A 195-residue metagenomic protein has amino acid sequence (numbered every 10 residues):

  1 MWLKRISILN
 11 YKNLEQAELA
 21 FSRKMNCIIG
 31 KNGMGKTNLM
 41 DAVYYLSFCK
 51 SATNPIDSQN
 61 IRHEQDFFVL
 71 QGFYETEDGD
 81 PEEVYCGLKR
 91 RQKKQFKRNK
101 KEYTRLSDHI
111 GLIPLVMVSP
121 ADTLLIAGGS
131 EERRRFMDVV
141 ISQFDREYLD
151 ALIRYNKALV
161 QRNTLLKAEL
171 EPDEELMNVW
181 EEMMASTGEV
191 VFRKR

Functional and structural regions predicted by a protein language model:
M1-Y45: Pre-Walker A-like glycine/lysine-rich segment at the N-terminus of P-loop NTPase domains
N10-Y11, K31-G33, P81, S107-H109 (+2 more regions): Short, flexible segments with low predicted structural confidence
F21, T53, W180-M184: N-terminal alpha-helical segment
R23, M34, N38, P55 (+4 more regions): Generic alpha-helix structural propensity
K36, M40-D41, D57, M137 (+1 more regions): Alpha-helical structural signal
Y45-F48, T164: Regular, well-ordered alpha-helical segments
F48-E132, D138-F144, Y148: Nucleotide-state sensing region of NTPase/ATPase domains
L124-R195: An accessory alpha-helical subdomain
